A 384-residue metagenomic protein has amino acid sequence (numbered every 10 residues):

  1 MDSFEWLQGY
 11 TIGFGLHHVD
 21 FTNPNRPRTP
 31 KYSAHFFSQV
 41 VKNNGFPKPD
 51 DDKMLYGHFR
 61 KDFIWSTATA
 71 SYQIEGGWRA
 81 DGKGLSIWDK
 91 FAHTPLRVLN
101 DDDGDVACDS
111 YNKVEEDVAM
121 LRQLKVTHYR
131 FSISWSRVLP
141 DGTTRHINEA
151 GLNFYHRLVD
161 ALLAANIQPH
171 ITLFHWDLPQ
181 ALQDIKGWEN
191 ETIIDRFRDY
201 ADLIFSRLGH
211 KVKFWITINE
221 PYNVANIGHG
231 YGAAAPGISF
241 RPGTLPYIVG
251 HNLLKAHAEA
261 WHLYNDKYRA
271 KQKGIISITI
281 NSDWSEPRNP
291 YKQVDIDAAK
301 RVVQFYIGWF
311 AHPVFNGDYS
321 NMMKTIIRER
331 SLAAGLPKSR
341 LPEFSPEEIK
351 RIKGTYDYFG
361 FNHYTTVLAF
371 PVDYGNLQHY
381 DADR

Functional and structural regions predicted by a protein language model:
M1-V98, R122-Q123, D141-T143, E149-R384: Active-site region of glycoside hydrolase catalytic domains
D51, K113-D117: Alpha-helical scaffolding within the catalytic cores of extracellular/periplasmic polymer-degrading hydrolases
D62-I64, Y111, H128: A common structural microfeature
L99-K113: Active-site mouth loops of central-metabolism enzymes
T127-S134, Q168-T172: Short, well-structured secondary-structure segments
